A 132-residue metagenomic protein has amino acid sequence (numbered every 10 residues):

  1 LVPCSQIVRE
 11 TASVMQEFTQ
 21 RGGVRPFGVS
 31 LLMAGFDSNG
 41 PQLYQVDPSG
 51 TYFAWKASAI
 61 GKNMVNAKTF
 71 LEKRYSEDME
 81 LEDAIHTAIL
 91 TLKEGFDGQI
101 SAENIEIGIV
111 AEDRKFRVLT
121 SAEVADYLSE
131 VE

Functional and structural regions predicted by a protein language model:
L1-E132: Long, low-complexity N-terminal extensions
